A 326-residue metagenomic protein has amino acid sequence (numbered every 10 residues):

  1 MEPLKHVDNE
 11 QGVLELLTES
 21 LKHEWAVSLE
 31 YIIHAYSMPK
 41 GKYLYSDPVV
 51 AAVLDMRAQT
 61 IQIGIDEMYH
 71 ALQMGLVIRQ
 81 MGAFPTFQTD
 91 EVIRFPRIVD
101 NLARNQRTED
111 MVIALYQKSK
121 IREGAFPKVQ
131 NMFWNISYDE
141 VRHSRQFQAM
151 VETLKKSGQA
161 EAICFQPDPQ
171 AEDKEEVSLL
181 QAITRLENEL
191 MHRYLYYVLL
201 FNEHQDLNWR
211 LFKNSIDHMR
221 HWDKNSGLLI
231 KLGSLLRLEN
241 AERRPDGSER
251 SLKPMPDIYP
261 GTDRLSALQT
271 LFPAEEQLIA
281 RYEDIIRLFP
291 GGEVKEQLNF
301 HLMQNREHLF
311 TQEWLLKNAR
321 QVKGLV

Functional and structural regions predicted by a protein language model:
M1-V326: Non-heme di-metal
